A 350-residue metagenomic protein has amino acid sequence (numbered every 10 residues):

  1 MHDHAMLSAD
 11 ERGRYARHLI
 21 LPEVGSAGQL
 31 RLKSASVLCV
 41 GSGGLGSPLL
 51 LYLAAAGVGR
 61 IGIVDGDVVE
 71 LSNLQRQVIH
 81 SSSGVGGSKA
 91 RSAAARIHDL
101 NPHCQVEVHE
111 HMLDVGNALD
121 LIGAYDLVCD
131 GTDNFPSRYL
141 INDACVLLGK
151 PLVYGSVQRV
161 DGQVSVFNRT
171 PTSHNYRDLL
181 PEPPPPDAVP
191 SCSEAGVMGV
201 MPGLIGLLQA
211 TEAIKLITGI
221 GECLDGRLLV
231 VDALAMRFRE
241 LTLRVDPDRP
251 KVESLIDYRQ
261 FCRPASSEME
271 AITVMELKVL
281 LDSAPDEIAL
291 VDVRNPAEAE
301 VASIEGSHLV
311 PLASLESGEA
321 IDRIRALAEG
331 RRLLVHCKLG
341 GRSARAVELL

Functional and structural regions predicted by a protein language model:
M1-L38, L71-S72, D257-S267: N-terminal charged helix/coil linker that caps or initiates catalytic domains
H2, Q105-V115, L119, A124-I205 (+2 more regions): E1/E1-like adenylate-forming module used to activate ubiquitin-like modifiers and sulfur-carrier proteins
M6, R60-N101: Glycine-rich phosphate-binding loop and adjoining beta1-alpha1-beta2 segment of Rossmann-like nucleotide-binding folds
C39-V40, L53, V310, I321-L350: Catalytic cysteine-centered active loop of the rhodanese-like fold, especially the PTP/DSP P-loop
L45-G46, R342: Hydrophobic/small residue at the entry helix of a nucleotide-binding pocket
G116-A124, V279-S283, G318-E329: Short amphipathic alpha-helix with an adjacent loop that forms part of the alpha/beta core around
L207-E222: Oxidoreductase and adenylate-handling cofactor-binding alpha/beta cores
D232-S303: Flexible, polar/low-complexity N-terminal or interdomain linker segments that lie immediately upstream of folded
